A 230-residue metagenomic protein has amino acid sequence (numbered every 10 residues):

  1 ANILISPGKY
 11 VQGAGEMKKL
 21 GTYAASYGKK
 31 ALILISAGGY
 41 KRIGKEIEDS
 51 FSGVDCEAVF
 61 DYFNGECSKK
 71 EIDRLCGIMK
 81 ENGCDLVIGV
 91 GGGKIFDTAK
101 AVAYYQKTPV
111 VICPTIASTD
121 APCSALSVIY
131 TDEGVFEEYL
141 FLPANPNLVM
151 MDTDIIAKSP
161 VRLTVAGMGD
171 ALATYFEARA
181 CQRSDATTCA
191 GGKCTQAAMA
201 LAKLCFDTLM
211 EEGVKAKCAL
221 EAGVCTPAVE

Functional and structural regions predicted by a protein language model:
A1-L86: ATP/NTP phosphate-donor binding region
G8, Y104-M199: A glycine/threonine-rich phosphate-anchoring loop and its flanking beta-alpha core in nucleotide/phosphate-binding
G39, N64-C67, K94, A117 (+1 more regions): Glycine-/small-residue-rich active-site loops that bind phosphorylated ligands and cofactors
I43-K45, D97-K100, P122-C123, P160: Short glycine-/acidic-enriched loop or helix-start segments at secondary-structure transitions that form or flank
M79-I116: A short, small-residue-rich loop immediately preceding and capping a beta-strand
N82, I156-K158, A171-Q182, T208-G223: Change "in soluble alpha/beta enzymes" to "in soluble alpha/beta proteins
T187-E230: Active-site segments that bind and position negatively charged phosphate/pyrophosphate groups
